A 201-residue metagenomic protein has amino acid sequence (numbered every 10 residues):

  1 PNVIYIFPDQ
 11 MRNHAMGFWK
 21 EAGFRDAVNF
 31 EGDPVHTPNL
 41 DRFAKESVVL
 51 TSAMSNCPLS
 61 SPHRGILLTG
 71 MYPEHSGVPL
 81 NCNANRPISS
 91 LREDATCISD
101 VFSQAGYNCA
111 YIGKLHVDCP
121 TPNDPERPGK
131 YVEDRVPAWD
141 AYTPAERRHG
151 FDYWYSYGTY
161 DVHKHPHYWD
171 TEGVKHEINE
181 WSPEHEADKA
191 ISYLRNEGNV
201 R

Functional and structural regions predicted by a protein language model:
P1-R201: Formylglycine-dependent sulfatase
